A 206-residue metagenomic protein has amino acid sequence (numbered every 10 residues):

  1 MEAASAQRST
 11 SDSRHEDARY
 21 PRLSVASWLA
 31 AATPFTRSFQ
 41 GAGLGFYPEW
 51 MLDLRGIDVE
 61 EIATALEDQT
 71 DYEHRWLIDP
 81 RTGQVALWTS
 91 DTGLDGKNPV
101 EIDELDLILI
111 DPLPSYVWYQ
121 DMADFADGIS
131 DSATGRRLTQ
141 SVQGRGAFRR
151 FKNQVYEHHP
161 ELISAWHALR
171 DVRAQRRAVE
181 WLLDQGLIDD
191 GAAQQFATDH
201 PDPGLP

Functional and structural regions predicted by a protein language model:
R8: Cationic, low-complexity basic patches in intrinsically disordered or flexible, solvent-exposed regions
E16-A18, V25, T36: Short hydrophobic alpha-helical segments enriched in small aliphatic residues
Y20, F35, F39, F46-Y47: Aromatic (phenylalanine/tyrosine) cluster motif
G45, R55-G144: The feature represents the first ordered module of a protein
W118-L183: Amphipathic protein-protein interaction modules
W166-P206: Acidic, proline/glycine-rich low-complexity IDRs
